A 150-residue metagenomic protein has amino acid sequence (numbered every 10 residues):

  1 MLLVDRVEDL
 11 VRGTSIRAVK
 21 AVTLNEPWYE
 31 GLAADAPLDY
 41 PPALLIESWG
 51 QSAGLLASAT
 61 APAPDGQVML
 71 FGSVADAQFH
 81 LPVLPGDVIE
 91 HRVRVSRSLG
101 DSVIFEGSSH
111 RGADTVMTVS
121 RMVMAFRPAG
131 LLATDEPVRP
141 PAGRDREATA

Functional and structural regions predicted by a protein language model:
M1-Y40: Catalytic strand-loop segment that frames the active site of acyl-thioester-processing enzymes
R6-D9, D76, L81, V95-R97: A residue-level detector for short acidic-glycine micro-motifs
T14-K20, F71, F105-S109: Short, well-ordered strand-loop elements centered on a beta-strand within folded domains, enriched for acidic residues
W28-L56, F71: Compact, glycine-rich, soluble single-domain proteins
A53-R92, M117-V119, M124-A125: Hydrophobic beta-strand-centered segment that forms part of the acyl-chain substrate-binding groove
V83-P85, E90, R94-A150: HotDog/MaoC-like acyl-thioester-processing domains
